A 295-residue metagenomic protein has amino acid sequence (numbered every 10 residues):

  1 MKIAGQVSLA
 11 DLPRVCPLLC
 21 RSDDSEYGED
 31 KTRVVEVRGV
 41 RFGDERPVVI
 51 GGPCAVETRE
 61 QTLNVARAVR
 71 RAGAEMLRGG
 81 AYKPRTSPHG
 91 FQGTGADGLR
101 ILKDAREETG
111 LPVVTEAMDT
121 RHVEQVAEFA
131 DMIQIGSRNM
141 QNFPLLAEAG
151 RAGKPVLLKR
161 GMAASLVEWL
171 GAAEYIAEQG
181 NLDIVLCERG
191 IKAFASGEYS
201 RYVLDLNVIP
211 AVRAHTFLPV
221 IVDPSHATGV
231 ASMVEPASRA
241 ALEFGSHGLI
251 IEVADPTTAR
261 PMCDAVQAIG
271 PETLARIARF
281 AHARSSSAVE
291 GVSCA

Functional and structural regions predicted by a protein language model:
M1-V49: Non-catalytic terminal accessory/regulatory regions of metabolic enzymes
A10-R21, R78, V114, Q134 (+4 more regions): Conserved beta-strand positions in the central sheet of alpha/beta enzyme cores
T32-C54, R85-P88, R213-V222: N-terminal small/glycine-rich loop or linker at the start of catalytic domains across soluble metabolic enzymes
V37, F42, A152-T257: Catalytic alpha/beta core domains of metabolic enzymes, predominantly
P47-N64, P88-Q92, P112-E116, G136-S137 (+2 more regions): Active-site mouth loops of central-metabolism enzymes
R78-A96, D255-A265: Glycine-rich, proline-tolerant flexible connector loops at the mouths of alpha/beta enzymes
F91-T115, A149-P155, L206-V220, F244 (+1 more regions): Alpha-helix-loop-beta-strand connector modules within alpha/beta enzyme cores
T94, G110-H122, D131-P144, P155-L166 (+1 more regions): Catalytic beta/alpha-barrel core
